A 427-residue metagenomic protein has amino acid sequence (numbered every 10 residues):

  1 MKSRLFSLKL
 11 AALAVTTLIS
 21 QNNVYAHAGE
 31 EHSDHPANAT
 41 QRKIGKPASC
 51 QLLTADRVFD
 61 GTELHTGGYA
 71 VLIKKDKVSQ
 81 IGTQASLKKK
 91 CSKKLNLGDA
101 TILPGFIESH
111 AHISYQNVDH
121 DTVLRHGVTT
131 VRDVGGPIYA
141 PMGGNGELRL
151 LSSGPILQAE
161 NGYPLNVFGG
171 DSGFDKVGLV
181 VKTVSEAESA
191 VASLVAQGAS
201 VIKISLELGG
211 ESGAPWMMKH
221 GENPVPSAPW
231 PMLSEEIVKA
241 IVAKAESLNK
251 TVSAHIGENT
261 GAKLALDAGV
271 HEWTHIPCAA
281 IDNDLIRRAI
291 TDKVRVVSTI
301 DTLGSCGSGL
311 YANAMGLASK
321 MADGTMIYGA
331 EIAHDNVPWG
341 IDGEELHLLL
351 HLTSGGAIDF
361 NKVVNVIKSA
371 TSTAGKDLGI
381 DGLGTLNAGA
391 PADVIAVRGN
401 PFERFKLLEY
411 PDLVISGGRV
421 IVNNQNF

Functional and structural regions predicted by a protein language model:
T17-Y25: C-terminal segment of classical bacterial N-terminal signal peptides
V24-C91, G399-R404, R419-V420: N-terminal metal-binding scaffold of metallo-dependent hydrolase/deaminase domains
Q51-T54, K88-V118: Replace "His-x-His-based motif
L97, I102, D119-S247, L285 (+1 more regions): Divalent-metal coordination cores built from histidine and acidic residues
G105-A111, V131, L151-S153, I202-I204 (+4 more regions): Hydrophobic faces of well-ordered beta-strands that scaffold small-molecule active sites in alpha/beta enzyme cores
V134, K219-N313, I327-H334, T353-N361 (+2 more regions): Active-site core of metal-dependent hydrolases
Y311-N400: His/Asp/Glu-enriched, well-ordered alpha-helical/loop segment that forms or immediately abuts the divalent-metal
A388-F427: C-terminal cap of metal-dependent C-N hydrolases
